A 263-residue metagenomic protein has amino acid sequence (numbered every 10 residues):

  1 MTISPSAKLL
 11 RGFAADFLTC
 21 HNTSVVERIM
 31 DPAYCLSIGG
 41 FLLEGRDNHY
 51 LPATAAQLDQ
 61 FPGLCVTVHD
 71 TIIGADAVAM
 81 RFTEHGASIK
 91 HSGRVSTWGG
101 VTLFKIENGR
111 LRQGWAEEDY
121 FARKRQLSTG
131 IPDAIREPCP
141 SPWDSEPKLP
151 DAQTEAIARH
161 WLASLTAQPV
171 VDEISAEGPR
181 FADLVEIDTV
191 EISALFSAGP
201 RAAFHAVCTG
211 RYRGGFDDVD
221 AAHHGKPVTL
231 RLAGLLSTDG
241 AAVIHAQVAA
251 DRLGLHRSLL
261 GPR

Functional and structural regions predicted by a protein language model:
M1-R263: C-terminal and inter-domain tail/linker signature
